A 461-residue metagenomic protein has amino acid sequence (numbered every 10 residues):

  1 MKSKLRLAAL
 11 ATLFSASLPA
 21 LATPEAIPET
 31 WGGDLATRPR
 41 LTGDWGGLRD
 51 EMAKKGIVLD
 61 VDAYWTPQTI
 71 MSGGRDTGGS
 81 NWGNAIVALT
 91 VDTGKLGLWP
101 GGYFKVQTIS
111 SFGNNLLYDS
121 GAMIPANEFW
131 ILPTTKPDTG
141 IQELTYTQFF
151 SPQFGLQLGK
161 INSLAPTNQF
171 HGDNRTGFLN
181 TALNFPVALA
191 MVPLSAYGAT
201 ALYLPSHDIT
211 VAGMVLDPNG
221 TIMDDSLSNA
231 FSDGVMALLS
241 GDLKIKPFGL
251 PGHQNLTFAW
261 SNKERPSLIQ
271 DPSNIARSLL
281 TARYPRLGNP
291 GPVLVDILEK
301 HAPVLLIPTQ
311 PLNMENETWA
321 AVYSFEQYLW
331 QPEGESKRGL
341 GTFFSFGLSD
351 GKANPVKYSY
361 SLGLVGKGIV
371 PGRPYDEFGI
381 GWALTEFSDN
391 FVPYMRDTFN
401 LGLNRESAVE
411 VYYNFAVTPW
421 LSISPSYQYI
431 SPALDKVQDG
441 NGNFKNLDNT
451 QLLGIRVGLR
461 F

Functional and structural regions predicted by a protein language model:
T23-P24, A36, T42-L59, D92-K105 (+7 more regions): Short loop/turn motifs that connect adjacent beta-strands in outer-membrane beta-barrel proteins
I27-L35, R49-S72, F104-V106, N114 (+2 more regions): Transmembrane beta-strand segments of Gram-negative outer membrane beta-barrel proteins
L41, K55, T69, G79-A85 (+7 more regions): Residues that define the transmembrane beta-barrel architecture of outer-membrane proteins
L59-P67, F104-S110, L156-N162, V211-D217 (+5 more regions): Transmembrane beta-barrel strands of outer-membrane/channel proteins
Q68-G83, G97-E143, A433-V437: Surface-exposed loop and membrane-interface regions of Gram-negative outer-membrane beta-barrel proteins
L117-T145, P152-S240, M395-R396, L401: Surface-exposed coil loops of outer-membrane beta-barrel proteins
S240-D242, T257-W319, E326, Q331-E333 (+5 more regions): Outer membrane beta-barrel transmembrane domains
I380, L447-F461: Outer-membrane beta-barrel "beta-signal"
